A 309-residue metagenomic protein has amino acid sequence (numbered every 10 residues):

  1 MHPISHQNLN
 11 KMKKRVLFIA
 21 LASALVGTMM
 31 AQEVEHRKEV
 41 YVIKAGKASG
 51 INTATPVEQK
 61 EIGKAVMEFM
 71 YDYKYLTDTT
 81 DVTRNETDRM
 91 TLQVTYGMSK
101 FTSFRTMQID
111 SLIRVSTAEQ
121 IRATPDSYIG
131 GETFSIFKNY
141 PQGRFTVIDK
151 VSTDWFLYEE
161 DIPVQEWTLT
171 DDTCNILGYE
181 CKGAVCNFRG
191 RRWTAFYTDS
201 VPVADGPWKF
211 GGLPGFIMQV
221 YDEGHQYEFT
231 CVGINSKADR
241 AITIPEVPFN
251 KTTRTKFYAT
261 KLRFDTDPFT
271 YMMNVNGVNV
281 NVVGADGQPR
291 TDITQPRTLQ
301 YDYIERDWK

Functional and structural regions predicted by a protein language model:
M1-Y41: Bacterial Sec-dependent N-terminal signal peptides
E33-K309: Extended soluble regions of mature proteins
